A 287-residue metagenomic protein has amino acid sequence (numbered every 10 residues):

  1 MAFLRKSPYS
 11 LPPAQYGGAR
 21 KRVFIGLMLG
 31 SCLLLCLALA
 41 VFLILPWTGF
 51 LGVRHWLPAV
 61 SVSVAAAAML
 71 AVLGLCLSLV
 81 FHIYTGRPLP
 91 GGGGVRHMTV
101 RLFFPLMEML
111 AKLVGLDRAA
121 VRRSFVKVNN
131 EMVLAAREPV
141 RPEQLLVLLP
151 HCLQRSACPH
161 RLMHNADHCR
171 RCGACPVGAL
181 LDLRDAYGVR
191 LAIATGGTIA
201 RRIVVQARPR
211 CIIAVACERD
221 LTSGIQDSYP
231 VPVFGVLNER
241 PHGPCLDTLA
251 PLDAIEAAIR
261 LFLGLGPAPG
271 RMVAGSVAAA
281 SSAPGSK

Functional and structural regions predicted by a protein language model:
F3-A14, K21-S31, A38-L51, H55-V177 (+2 more regions): N-terminal, charge-rich interaction modules
M109, R184, F234-M272: Ser/Thr/Gly-rich flexible loops in soluble cytosolic domains mediating phosphotransfer, phosphorylation
L149-P150, A192-G197, I213-C217: Short His-Asn-centered micro-motif
D167-R170, G224-P241: A short, gly/pro- and small-residue-rich
V177, A200-R202, D220-S223: Short, well-ordered alpha-helical microsegments
A179-V189: Short helix-loop-beta junction
R208-R210: Proline-aspartate-enriched helix->loop->beta-strand connector
P267-S281, G285-K287: Internal, active-site/partner-interface "lid" segment
